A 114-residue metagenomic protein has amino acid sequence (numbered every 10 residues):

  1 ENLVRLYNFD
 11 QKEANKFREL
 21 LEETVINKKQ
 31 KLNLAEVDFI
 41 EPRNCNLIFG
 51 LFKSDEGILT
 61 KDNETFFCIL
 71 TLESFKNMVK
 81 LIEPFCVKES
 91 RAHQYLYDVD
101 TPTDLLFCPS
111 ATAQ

Functional and structural regions predicted by a protein language model:
E1-Q114: Positively charged, low-complexity terminal tracts and the immediately adjacent first secondary-structure elements
